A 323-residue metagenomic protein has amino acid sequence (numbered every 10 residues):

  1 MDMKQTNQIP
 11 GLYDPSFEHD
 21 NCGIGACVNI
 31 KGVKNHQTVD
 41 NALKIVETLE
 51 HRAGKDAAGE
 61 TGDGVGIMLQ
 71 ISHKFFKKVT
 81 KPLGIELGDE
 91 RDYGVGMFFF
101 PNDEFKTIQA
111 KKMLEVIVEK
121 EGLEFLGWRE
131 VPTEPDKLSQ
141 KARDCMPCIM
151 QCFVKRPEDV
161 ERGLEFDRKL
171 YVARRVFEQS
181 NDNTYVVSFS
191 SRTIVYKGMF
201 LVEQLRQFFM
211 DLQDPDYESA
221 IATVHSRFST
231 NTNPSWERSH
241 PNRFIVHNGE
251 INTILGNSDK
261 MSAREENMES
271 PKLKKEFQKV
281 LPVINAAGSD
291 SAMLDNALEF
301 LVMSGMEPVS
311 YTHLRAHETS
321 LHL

Functional and structural regions predicted by a protein language model:
D2-T6, P10-G62, I67, Y171-V195: Extreme N-terminus nucleophile/cap motif
N29-G32, S72-F75, N102-E104, L201 (+3 more regions): Short, glycine-/Ser/Thr-/acidic-enriched flexible segments
N41-K44, R238-I284: Extended active-site and interfacial segments that coordinate phosphate-rich ligands in large catalytic machineries
L49-V118: Glycine-rich, N-terminal phosphate-binding loop and its surrounding beta-alpha-beta segment
S72-H73, K272-Y311: Active-site-adjacent segment of 2-oxoglutarate/Fe(II) JmjC oxygenases
L87-V95, P101-A110, L114-D159: Extended, highly charged clamp/arch subdomains and adjacent linkers that form or line substrate-binding channels
L138-T232, H240, S320: Active-site pocket-lining segments that scaffold enzyme catalytic pockets across diverse folds
T312-T319: Conserved small/polar residues in nucleotide/adenosyl-binding loops
